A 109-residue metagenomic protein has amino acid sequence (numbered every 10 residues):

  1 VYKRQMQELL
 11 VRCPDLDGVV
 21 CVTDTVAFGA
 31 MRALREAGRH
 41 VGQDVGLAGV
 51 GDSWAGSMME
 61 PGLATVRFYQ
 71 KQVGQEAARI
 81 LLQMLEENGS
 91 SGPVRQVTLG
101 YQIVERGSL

Functional and structural regions predicted by a protein language model:
V1-Y2: Short, small-residue-biased leader/transition segments that mark boundaries at the very start of proteins
Q5-L109: Flexible loop/turn connectors
